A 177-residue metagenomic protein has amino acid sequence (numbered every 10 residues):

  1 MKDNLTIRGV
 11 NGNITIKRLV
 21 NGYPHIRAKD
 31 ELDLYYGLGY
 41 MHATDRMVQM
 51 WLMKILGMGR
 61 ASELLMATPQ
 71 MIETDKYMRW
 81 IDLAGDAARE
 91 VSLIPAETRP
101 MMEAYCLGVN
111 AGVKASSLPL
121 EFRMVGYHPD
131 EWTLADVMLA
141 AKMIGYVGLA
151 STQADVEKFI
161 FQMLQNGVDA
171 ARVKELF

Functional and structural regions predicted by a protein language model:
M1-F177: Substrate-recognition/specificity elements adjacent to catalytic centers across diverse enzyme folds
